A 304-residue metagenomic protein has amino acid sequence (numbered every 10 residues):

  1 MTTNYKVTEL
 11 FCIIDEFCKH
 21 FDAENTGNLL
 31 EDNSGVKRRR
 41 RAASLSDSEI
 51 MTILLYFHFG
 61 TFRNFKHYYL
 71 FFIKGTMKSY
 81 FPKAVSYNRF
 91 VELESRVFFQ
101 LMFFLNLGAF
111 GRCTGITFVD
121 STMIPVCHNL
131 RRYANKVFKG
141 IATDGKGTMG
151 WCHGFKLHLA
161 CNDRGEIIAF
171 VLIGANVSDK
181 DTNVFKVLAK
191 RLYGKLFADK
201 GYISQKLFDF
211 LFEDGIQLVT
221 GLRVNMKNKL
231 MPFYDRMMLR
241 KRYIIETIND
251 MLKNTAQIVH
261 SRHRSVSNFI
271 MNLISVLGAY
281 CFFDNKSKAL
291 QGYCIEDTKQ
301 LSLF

Functional and structural regions predicted by a protein language model:
M1-F304: Short alpha-helical elements
